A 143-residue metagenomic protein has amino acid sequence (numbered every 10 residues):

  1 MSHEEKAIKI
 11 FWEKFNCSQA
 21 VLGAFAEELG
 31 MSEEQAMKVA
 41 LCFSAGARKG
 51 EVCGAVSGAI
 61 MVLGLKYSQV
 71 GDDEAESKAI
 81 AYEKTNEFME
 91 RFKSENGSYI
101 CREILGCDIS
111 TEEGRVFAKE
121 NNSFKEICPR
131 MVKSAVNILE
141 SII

Functional and structural regions predicted by a protein language model:
M1-L29: Active-site-proximal helix-loop elements at catalytic-domain edges
E5-W12, C42-E51, E120-F124: A short glycine/serine-rich beta->alpha loop
C17, C53, C101: Short cysteine clusters
L22-L41, C107-E112: Acidic-glycine-rich active-site phosphate/pyrophosphate-binding loop
G23-E27, M61-S68, N137-S141: Short glycine/serine- and small hydrophobic-enriched flexible loop segments
E28-K38, L65-K84: Phosphate-handling active-site elements
A47-M61: Conserved phosphate/anionic-ligand binding catalytic regions in large, soluble enzymes, centered on
Y82-I143: C-terminal binding/interaction regions
